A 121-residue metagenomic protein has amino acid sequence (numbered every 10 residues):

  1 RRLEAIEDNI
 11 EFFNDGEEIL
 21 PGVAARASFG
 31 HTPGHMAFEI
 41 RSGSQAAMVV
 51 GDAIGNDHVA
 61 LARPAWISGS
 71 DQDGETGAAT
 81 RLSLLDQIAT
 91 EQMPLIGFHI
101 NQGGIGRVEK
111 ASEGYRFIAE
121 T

Functional and structural regions predicted by a protein language model:
R1-A27, T76-S83, I88-Q92: Metallo-beta-lactamase
R1-D15, M36, A53, D57-A65: Active-site-proximal loop/helix segment associated with metal-binding centers of metalloenzymes
V23-F29, M48-D52: Active-site-proximal beta-strand elements of phosphoester/diester hydrolases
A24, A37, R107: Short, surface-exposed charged micro-motifs
H31, H35, H99: Histidine-centered divalent metal-coordination motifs
M36-A37, L84: Short glycine-rich, acidic/polar surface loops and turns
G43-T121: Cap/insert and terminal regions of metallo-dependent hydrolase folds
